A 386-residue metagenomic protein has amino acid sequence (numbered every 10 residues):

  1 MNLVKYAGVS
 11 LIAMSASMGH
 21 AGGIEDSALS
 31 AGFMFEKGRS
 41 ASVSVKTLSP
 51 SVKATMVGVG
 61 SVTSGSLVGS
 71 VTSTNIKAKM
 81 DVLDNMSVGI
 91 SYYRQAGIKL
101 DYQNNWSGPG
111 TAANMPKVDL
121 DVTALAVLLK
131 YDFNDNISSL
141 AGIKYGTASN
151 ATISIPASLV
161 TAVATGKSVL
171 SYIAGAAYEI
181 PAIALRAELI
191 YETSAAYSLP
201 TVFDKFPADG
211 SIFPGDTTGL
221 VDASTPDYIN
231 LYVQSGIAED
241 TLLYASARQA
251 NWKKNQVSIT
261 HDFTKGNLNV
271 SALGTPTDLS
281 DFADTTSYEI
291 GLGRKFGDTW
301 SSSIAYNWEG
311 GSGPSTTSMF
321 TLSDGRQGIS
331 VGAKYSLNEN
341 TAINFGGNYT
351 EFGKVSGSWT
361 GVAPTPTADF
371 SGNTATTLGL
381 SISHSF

Functional and structural regions predicted by a protein language model:
N2-Q103: N-terminal, post-signal peptide beta-strand-biased segments of exported outer-membrane/organellar beta-barrel and other
G22-D26, A54-G60, S73, D81-F386: Outer-membrane beta-barrel porins/channels
